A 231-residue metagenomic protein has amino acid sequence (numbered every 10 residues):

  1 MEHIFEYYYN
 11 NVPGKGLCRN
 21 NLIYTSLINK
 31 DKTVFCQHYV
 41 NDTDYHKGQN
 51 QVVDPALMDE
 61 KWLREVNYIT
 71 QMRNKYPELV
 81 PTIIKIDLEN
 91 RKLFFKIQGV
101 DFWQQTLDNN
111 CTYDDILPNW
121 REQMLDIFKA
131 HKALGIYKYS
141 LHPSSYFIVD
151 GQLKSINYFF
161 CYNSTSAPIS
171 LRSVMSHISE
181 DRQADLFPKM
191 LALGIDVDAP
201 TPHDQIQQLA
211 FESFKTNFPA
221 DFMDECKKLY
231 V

Functional and structural regions predicted by a protein language model:
E2-N11: A short, low-complexity linker immediately N-terminal to eukaryotic Hanks-type protein kinase catalytic domains
N10-T70: ATP-binding glycine-rich loop module of kinase domains
S26, H38, K85, F95-I97 (+1 more regions): Conserved hydrophobic "DFG−1" position in protein kinase catalytic cores
V34, L79, L93, K154-S155: Protein kinase-like catalytic core scaffold
M58-K61, T70-R73, P77-W120: Conserved structural core of kinase catalytic domains
Q123-A130: Conserved hydrophobic core/spine positions of the Hanks-type protein kinase catalytic domain
A133, Y137, V149-V231: C-lobe/activation-segment region of protein kinase-like
S140-F147: Catalytic-loop signature of eukaryotic-like protein kinases
